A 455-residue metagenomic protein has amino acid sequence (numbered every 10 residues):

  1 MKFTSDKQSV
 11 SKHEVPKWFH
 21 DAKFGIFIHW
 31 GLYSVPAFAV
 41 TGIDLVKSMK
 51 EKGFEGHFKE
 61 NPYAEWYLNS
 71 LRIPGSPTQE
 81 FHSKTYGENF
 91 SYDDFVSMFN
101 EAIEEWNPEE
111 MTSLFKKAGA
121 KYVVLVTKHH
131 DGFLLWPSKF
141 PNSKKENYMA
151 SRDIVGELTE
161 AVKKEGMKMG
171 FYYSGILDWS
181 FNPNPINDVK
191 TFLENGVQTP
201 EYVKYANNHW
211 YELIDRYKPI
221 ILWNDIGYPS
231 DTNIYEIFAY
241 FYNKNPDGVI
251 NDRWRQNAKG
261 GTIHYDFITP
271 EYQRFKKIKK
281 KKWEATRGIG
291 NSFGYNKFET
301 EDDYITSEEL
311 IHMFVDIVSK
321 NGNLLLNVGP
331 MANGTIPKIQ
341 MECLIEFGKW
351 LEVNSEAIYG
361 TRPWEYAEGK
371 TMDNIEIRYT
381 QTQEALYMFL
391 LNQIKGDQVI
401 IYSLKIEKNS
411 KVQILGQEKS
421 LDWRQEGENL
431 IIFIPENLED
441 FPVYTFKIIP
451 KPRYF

Functional and structural regions predicted by a protein language model:
M1-F455: Mature catalytic domains of secreted/periplasmic carbohydrate-active enzymes
